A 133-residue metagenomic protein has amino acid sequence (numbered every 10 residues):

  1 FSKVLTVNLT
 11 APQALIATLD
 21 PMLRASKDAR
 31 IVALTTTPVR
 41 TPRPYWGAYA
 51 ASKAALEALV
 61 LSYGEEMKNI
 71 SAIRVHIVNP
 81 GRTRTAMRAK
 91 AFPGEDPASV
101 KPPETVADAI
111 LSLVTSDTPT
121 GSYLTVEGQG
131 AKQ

Functional and structural regions predicted by a protein language model:
F1-Q13, V32, L56: Catalytic Tyr-X3-Lys loop
S2, D28-L34, R74-H76: Conserved catalytic-site loops of classical short-chain dehydrogenases/reductases
L5-P12, P44, S52, S99: Short alpha-helix in the Rossmann-fold core of NAD(P)-dependent oxidoreductases
V7-K27, G64-E65: Amphipathic alpha-helical dimer-interface segment in Rossmann-like NAD(P)H-dependent oxidoreductases
Q13, A17, K53-L61, E65 (+2 more regions): Conserved active-site helix of classical SDR/Rossmann-fold NAD(P)-dependent CH-OH oxidoreductases
R24, D28-N69: Catalytic loop of short-chain dehydrogenase/reductase
I70, N79-A91: Short beta-loop-alpha junction of Rossmann-like oxidoreductase domains
I73, I77-V78, P93-Q133: C-terminal helical subdomain
